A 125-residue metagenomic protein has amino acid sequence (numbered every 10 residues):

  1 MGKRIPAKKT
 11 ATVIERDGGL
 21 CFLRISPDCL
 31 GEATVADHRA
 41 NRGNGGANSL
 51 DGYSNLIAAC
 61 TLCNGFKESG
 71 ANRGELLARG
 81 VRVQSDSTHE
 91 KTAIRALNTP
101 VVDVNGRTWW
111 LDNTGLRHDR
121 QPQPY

Functional and structural regions predicted by a protein language model:
M1-G2: Extreme N-terminal "leader" segments
I5-V35, A58-L62: Short cysteine-rich loop/turn motifs with clustered Cys
C29-L30, Y53-R79: Short Cys/His-centered divalent metal-binding micro-motifs
H38-N44, E75-S85: Short cysteine/histidine-rich metal-coordination sites, predominantly Zn2+-binding motifs
R39-N41, C60, T99: Extended interaction regions within the primary functional domain
A40-L56: Short linker/helix segments within small regulatory modules
V83-Y125: Short flanking/linker segments adjacent to small metal-binding domains or redox-active Cys/His motifs
